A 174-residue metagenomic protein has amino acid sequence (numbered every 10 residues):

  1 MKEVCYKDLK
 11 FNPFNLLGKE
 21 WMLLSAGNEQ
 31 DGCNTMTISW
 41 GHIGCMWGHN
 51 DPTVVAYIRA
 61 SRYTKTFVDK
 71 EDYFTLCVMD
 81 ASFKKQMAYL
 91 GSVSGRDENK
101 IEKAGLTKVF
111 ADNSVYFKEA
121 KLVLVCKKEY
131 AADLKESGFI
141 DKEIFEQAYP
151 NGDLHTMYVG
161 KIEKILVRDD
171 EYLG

Functional and structural regions predicted by a protein language model:
M1-G174: Basic, polyanion-binding surface patches
